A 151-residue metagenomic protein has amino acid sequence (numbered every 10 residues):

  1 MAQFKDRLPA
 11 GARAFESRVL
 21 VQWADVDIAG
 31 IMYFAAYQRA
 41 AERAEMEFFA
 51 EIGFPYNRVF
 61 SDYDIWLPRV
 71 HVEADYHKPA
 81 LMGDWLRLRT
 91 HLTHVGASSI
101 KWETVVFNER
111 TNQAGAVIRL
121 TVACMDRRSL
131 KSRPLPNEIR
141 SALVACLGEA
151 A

Functional and structural regions predicted by a protein language model:
M1-R87, T93-K101, V105-A151: Terminal targeting signals and extreme-terminal segments of soluble enzymes
